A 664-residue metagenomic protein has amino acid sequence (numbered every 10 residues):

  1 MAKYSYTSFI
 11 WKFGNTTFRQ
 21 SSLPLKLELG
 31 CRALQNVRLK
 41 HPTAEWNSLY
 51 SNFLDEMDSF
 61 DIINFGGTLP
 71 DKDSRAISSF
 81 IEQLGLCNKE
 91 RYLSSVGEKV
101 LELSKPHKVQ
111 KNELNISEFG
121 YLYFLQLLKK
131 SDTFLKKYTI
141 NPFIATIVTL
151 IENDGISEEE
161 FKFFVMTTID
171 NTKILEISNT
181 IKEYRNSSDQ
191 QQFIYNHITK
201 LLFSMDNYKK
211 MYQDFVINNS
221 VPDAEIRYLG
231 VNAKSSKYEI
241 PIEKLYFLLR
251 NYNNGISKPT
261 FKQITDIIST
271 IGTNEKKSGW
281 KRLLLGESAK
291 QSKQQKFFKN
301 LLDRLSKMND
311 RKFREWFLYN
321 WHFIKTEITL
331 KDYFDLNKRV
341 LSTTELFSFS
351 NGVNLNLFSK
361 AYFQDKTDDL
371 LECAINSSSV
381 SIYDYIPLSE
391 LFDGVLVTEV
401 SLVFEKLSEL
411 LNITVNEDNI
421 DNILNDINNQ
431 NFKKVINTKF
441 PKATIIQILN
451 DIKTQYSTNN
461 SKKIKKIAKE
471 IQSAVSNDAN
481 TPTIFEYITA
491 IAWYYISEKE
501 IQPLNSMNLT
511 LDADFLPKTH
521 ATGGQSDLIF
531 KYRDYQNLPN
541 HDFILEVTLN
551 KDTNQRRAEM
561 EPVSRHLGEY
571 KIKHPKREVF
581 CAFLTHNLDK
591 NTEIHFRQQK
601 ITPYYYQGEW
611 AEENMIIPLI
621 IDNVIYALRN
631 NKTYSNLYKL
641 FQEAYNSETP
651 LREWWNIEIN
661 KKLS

Functional and structural regions predicted by a protein language model:
A2-V397, S401-I436: Donor-sugar nucleotide-binding helix/loop cap in glycosyltransferases
F392-L663: Catalytic core segments in nucleotide and nucleic-acid processing enzymes
